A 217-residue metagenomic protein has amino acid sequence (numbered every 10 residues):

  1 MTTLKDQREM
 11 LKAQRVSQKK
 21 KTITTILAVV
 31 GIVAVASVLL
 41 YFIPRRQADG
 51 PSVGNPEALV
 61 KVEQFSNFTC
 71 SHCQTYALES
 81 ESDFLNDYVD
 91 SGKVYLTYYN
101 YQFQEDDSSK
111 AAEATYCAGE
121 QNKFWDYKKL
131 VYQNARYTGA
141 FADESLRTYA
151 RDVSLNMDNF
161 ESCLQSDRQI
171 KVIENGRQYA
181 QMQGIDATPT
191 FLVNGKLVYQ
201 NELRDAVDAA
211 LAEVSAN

Functional and structural regions predicted by a protein language model:
T2-A36, L78-E81, T148-N217: C-terminal cap of thioredoxin/glutaredoxin-like
V35-I43: Hydrophobic membrane-targeting alpha-helices
P44-V60: Ser/Thr/Pro/Gly-rich low-complexity linker/stalk segments immediately outside membranes or between
K61-Q64, Y95-Y98, T190-L192: Soluble periplasmic/extracytoplasmic beta-strand elements of cell-envelope proteins
V62, Y127, F160: Divalent metal-coordination and catalytic microenvironments
S66-R151, Q183, D208: Structural alpha/beta surface segment adjacent to cysteine/selenocysteine redox centers across thiol/disulfide enzymes
